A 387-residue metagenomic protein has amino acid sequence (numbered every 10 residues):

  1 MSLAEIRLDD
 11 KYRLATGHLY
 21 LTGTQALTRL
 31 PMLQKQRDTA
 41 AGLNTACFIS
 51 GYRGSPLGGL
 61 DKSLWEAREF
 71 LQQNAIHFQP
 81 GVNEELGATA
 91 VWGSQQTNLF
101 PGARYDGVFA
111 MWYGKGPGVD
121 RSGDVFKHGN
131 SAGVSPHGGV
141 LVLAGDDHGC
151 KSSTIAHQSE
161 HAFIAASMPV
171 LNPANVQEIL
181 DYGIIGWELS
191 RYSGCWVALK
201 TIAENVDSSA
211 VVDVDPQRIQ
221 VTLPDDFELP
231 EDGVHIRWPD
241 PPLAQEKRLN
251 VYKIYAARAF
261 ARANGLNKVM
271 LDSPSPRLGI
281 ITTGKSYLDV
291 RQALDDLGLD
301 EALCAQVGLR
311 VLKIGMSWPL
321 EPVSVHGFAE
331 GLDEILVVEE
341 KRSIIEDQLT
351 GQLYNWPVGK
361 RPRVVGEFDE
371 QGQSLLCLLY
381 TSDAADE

Functional and structural regions predicted by a protein language model:
A4-A15, G42-T45, E66-N74, Y105-A110 (+5 more regions): Gly-rich Lys/Arg/Thr-decorated short loops/hinges at beta-loop-alpha junctions or inter-strand turns that position
L27-L30, Q34-R37, K253-R277, D295: Glycine-/acidic-rich phosphate or pyrophosphate-binding loops and their flanking alpha/beta elements
G42-V82, L86, R104, I281-W318: Anionic-ligand anchoring segments at beta-strand to alpha-helix junctions in alpha/beta enzyme folds, i.e., glycine
S55-R191, I202: Thiamine diphosphate
S193-D272: Conformationally flexible catalytic loops at phosphate/diphosphate-handling active centers
L266-T282, Y287-V358: Glycine-rich, anion-gripping cofactor-binding loops and their flanking helix/strand elements in enzyme active sites
Y380-A385: Conserved small/polar residues in nucleotide/adenosyl-binding loops
